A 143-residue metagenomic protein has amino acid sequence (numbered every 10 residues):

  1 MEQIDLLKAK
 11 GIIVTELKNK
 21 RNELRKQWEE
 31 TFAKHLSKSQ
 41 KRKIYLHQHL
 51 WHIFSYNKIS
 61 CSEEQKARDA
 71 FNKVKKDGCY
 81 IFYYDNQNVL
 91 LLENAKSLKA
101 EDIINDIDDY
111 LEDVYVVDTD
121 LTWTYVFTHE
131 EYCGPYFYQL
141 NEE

Functional and structural regions predicted by a protein language model:
M1-C133, F137-E143: Structured alpha/beta or helical-core interaction and ligand-binding surfaces enriched in interleaved
